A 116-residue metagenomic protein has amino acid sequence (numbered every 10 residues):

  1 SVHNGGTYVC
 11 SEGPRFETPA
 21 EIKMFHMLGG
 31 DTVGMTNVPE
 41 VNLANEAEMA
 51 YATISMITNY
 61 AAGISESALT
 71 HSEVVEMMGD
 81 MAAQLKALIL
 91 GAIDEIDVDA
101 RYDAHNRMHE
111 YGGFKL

Functional and structural regions predicted by a protein language model:
S1-A62, S72, E76, A83-D97 (+1 more regions): Glycine-rich phosphate- or other oxyanion-binding loops that anchor nucleotides, phosphorylated ligands
I64-S67: Glycine-rich phosphate/nucleotide-binding loop
